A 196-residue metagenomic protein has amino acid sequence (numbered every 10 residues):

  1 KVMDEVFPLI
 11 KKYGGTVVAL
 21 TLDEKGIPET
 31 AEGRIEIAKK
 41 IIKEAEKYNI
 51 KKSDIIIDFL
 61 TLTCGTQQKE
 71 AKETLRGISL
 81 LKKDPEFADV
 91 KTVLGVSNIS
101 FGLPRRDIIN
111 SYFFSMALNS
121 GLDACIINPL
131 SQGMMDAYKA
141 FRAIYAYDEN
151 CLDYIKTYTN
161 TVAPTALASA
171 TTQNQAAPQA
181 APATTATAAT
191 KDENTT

Functional and structural regions predicted by a protein language model:
K1-D54, L62-V93, S97-T196: ATP-dependent carboxylate/acyl-activation modules
